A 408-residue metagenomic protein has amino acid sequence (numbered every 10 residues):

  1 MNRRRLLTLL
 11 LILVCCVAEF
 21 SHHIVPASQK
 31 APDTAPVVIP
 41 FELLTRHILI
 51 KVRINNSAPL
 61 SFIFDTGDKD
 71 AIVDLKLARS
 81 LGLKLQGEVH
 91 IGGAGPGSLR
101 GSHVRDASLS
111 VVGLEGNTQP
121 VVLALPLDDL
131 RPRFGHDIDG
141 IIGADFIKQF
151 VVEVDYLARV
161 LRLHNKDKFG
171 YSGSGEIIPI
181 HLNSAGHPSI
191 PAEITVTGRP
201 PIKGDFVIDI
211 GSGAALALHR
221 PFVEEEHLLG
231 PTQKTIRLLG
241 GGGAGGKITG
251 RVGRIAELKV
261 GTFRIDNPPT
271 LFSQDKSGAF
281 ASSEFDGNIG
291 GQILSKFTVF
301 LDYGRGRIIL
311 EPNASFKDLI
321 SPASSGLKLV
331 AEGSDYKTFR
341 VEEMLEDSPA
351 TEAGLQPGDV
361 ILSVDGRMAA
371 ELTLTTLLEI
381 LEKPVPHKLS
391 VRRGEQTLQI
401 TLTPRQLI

Functional and structural regions predicted by a protein language model:
M1-L10: Bacterial N-terminal signal peptides that target proteins for export
L6, A18-I408: Pepsin/retropepsin-fold aspartyl endopeptidases
I12-C15: Hydrophobic membrane-insertion alpha-helices, especially the h-region of bacterial N-terminal signal peptides
